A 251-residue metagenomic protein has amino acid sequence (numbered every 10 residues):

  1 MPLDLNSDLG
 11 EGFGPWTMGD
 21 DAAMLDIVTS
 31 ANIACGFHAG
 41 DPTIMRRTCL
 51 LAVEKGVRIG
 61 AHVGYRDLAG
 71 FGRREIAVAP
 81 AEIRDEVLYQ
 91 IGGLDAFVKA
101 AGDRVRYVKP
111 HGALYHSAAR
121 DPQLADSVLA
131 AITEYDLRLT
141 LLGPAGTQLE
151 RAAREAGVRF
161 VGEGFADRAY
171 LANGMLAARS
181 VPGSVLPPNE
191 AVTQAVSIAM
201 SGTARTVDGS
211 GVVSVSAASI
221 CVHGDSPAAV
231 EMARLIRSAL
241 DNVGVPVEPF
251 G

Functional and structural regions predicted by a protein language model:
D8, H62, V108, V222: Conserved, mostly hydrophobic/aromatic
T17, D21, A31-H38, A69-R84 (+3 more regions): Glycine-rich tight-turn/loop motif centered on a GG-T
A22-D26, R47-G60, K99-G102, M200: Acidic (Asp/Glu)-rich catalytic clusters
D67-Y107: Glycine/small-residue-rich loop that forms an oxyanion/phosphate-binding "nest" at active or ligand-binding sites
V98-R106, T203-S214, G244-G251: Flexible, glycine/charged-enriched surface loops at secondary-structure junctions
D121-S127: Charged helix-capping and loop-helix junction motifs
L139, A233-G251: C-terminal domain-boundary segment and adjacent tail
G146-T203: Active-site rim beta-loop-alpha module in soluble metabolic enzymes
